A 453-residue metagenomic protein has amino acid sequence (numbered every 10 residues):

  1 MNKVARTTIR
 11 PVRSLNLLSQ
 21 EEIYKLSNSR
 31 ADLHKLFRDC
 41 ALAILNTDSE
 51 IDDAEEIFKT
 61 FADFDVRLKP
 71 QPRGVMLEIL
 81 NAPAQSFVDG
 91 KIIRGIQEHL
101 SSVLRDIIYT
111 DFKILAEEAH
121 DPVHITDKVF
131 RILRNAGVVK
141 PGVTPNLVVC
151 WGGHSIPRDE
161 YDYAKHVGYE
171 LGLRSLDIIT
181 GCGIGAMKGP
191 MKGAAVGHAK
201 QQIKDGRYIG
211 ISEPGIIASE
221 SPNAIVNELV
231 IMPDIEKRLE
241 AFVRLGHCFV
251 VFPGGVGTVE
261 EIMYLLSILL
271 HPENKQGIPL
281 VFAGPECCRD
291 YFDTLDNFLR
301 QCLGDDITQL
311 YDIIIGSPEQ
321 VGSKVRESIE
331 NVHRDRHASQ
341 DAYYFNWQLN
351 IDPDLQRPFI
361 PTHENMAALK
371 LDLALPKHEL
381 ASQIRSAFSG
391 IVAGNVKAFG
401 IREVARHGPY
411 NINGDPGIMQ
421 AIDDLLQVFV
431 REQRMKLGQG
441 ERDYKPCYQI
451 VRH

Functional and structural regions predicted by a protein language model:
N2-K204, S382-H453: Glycine-rich beta-alpha loop segments
I9-R13, Y24-R30, G185-V251: Acidic/glycine-enriched connector segments
T47, D63-R67, G197-K200, I268-P272 (+2 more regions): Change "in soluble alpha/beta enzymes" to "in soluble alpha/beta proteins
T47, G153, E213, G254 (+1 more regions): Cofactor-binding loop segments of dinucleotide-utilizing enzymes, especially the Rossmann-like FAD- and NAD(P)+-binding
S175, Q201-G210, F252-P253, L266-Y291 (+1 more regions): Short, acidic/small-residue loops that bind anionic groups at enzyme active sites
G189-K192, V196-H198, S212-S219, H271 (+1 more regions): Glycine-rich phosphate/pyrophosphate-binding loop at beta-loop-alpha junctions
L229-V281: Active-site/ligand-binding-proximal alpha/beta "capping" segment
F298, C302-Q383: Charged, amphipathic alpha-helical linkers/stalks
